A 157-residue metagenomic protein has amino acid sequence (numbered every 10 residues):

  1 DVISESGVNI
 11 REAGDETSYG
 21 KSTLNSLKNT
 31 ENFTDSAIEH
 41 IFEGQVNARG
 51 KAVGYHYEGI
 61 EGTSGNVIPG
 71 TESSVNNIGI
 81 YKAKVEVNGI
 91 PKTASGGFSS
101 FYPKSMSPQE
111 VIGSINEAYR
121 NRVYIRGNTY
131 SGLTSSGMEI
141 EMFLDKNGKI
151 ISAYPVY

Functional and structural regions predicted by a protein language model:
D1-K84, P155: Low-complexity, glycine/serine/proline-rich disordered segments that function as export/translocation leaders
T23, V46, G59-E61, V85 (+4 more regions): Generic alpha-helical secondary structure signal
E31, H40, G96-S99, E141: Short non-domain terminal segments
A48-R49, K92-T93, M138-E141: Short, surface-exposed beta-strand/loop "edge" segments at domain boundaries and coil↔beta transitions
S73-V123: Long, charged/polar, surface-exposed segments that mediate recognition or autoinhibition
E117-Y157: Active-site or metal-binding loop neighborhoods of secreted/extracellular toxin and effector enzymes
